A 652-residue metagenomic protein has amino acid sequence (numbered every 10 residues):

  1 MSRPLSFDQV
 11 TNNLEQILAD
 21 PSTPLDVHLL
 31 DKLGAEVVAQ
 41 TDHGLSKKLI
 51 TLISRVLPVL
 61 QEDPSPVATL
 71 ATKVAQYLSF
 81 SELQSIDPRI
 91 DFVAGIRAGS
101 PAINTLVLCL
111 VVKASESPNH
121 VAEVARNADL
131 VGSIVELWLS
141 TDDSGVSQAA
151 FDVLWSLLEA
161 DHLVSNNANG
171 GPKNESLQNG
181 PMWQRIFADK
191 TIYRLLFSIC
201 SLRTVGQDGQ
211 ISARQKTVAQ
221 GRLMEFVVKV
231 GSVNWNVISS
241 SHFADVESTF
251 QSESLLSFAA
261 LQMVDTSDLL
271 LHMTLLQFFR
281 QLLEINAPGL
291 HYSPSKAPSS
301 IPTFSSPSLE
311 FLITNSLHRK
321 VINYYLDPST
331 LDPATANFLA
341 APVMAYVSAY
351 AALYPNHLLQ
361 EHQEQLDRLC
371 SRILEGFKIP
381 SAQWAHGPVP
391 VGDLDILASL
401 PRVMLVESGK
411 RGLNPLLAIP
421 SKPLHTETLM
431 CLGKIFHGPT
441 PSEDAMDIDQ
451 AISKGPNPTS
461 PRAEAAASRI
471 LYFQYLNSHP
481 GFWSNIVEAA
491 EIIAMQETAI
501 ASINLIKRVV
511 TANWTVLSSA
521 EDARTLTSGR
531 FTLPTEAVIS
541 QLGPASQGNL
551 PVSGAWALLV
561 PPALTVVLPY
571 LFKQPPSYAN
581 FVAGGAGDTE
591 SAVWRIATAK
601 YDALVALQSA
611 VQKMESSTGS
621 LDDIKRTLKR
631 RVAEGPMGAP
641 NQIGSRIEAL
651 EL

Functional and structural regions predicted by a protein language model:
M1-L652: Extended alpha-helical scaffold regions
